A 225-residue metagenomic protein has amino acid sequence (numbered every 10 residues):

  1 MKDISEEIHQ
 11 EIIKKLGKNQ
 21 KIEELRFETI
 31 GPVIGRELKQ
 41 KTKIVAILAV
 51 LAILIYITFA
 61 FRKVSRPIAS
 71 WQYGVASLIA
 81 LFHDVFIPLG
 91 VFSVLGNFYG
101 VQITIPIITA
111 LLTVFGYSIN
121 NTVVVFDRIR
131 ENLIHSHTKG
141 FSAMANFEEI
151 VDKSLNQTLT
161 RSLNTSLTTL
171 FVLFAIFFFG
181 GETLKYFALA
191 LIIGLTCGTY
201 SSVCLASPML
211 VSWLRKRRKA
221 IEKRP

Functional and structural regions predicted by a protein language model:
M1-P225: A structural signal for conserved, well-ordered secondary-structure elements that form binding/interaction cores
